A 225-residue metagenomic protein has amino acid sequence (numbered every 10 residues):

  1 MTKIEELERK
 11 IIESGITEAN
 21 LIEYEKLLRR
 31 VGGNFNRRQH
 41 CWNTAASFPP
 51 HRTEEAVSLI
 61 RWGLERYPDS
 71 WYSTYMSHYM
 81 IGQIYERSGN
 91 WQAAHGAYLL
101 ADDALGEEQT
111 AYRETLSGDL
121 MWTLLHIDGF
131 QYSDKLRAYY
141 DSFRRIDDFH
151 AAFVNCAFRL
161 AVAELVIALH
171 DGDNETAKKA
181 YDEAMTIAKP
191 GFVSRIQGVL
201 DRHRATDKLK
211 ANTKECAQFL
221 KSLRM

Functional and structural regions predicted by a protein language model:
M1-M76, M80-H95, L100, N174-M225: N-terminal alpha-helical interaction modules that lie
F35-N36, Y72, A111-T115, A151-A157: Residue signature of alpha-solenoid helical repeat architecture, marking inter-repeat boundaries and helix-start
C41, H78, S117, L124 (+2 more regions): TPR repeat positional signature
P50-R52, W71, Q109, L125-F130 (+1 more regions): Short coil/turn linking the two alpha-helices of tandem helical-hairpin repeats
P68-D69, L105-E107, D141-H150, K189-P190: Helix-capping and short linker residues that terminate individual alpha-solenoid repeat units
Y85-K135: Hydrophobic, well-structured mid-protein blocks that either form specific transmembrane helices
Y140, V154-G191: Solenoidal tandem-repeat scaffolds enriched in leucines and small polar residues
